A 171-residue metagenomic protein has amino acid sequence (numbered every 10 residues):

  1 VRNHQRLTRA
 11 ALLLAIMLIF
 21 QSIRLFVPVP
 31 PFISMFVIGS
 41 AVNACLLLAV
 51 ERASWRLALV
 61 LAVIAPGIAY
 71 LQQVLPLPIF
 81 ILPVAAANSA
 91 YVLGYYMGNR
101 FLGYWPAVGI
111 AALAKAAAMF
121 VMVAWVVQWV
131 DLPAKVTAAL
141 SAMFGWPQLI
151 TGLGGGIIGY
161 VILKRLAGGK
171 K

Functional and structural regions predicted by a protein language model:
V1-K171: Loop-helix junctions at membrane interfaces
